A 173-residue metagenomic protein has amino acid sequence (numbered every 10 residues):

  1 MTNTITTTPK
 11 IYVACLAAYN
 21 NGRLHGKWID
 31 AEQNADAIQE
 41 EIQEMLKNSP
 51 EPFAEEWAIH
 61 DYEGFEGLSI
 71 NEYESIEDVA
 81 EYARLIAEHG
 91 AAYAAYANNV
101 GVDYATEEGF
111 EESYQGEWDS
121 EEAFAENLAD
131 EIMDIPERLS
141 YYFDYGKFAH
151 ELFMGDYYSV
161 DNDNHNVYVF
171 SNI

Functional and structural regions predicted by a protein language model:
T2-N48: N-terminal ordered "arm"
T4-T7, E122-I173: Acidic, proline/glycine-rich low-complexity IDRs
I11, K27, W57, Y158 (+1 more regions): A broad, low-specificity signal marking well-ordered, structured residues that form hydrophobic/aromatic
A14-N20, E63-G64, D161-H165, S171-I173: Short, flexible beta-strand-to-coil junctions
A31, Y62, Y145: Residues immediately flanking
Q33, E77-A80, G116-A123, F143: Alpha-helix boundary/N-cap detector
A35-V102: Structured domain cores in non-transmembrane regions
A91-N99, Y104-Y114, W118, E122 (+1 more regions): Phosphate/anion-contacting hairpin/loop surfaces
